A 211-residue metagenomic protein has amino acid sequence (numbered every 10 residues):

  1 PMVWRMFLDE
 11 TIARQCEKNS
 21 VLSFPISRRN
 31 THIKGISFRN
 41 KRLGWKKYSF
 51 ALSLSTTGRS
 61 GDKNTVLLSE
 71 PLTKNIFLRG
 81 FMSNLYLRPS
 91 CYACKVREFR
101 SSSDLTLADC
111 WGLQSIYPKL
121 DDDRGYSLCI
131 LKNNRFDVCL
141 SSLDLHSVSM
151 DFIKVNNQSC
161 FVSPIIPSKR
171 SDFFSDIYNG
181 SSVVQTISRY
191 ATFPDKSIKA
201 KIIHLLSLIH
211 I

Functional and structural regions predicted by a protein language model:
P1, L208-I211: Accessible peptide chain termini
P1-R28: Contiguous mid-protein beta-loop-alpha structural module that forms a pocket-lining wall or clamp of enzyme active
F24-I209: Long, compositionally biased charged/polar accessory segments in the mid-to-C-terminal portions of proteins
